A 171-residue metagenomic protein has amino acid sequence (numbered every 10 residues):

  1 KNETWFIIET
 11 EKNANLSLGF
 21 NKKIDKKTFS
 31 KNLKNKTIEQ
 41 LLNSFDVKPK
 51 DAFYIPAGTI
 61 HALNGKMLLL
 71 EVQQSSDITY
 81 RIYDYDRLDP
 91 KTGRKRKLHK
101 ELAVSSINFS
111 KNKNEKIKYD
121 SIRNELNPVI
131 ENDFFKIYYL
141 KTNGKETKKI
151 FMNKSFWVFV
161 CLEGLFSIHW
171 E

Functional and structural regions predicted by a protein language model:
K1-P49, N64-L165, H169-W170: Active-site region of the double-stranded beta-helix
